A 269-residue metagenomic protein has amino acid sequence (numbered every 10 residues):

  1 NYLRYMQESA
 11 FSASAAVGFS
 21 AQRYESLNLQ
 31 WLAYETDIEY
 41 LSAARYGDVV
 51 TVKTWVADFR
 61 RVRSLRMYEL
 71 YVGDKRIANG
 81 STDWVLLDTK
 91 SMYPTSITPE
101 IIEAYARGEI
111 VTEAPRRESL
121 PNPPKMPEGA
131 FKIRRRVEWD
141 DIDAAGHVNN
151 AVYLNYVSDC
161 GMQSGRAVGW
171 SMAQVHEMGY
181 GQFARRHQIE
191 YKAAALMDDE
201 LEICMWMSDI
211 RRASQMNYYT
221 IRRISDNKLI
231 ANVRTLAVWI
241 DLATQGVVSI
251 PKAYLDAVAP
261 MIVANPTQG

Functional and structural regions predicted by a protein language model:
N1-E35, V85-R186, D241-G269: Hot-dog-fold acyl-thioester-processing enzymes
Y2-Y5, Y40, Y46, Y68 (+4 more regions): Aromatic side chains
Y34, S64, R185, L201 (+1 more regions): Exposed loop/turn and edge beta-strand positions of beta-sandwich/beta-sheet ligand-binding modules
T36-E39, R186-K192: Short alpha-helix capping/helix-loop boundary micro-motifs
E39-P124, A195-M197, M207-G269: HotDog/MaoC-like acyl-thioester-processing domains
